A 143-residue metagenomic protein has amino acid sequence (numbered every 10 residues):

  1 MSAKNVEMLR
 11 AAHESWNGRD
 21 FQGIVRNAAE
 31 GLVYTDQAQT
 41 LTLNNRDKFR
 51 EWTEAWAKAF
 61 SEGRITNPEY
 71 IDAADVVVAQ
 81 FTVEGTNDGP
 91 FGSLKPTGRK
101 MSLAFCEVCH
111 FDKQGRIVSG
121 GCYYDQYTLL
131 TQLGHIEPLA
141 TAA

Functional and structural regions predicted by a protein language model:
M1-A143: C-terminal and inter-domain tail/linker signature
